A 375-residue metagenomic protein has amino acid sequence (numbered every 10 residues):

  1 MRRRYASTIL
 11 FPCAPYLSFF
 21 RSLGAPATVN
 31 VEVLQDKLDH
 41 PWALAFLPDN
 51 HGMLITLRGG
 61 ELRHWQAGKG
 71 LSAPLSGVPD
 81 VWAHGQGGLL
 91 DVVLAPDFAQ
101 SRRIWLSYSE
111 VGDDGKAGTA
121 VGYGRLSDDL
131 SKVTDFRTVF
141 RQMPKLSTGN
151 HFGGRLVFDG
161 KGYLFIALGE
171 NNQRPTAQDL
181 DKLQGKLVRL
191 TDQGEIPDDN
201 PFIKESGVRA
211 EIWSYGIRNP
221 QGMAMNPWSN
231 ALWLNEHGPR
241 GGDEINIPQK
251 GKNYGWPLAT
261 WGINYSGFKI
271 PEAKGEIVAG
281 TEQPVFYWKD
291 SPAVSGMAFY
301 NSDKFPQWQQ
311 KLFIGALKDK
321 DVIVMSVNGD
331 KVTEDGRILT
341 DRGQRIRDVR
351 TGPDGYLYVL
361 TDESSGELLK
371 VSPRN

Functional and structural regions predicted by a protein language model:
M1-S7: N-terminal export leaders
L23-R174, G222-M225, N230-G238, D290-N328 (+1 more regions): Acidic, Gly/Ser/Thr-rich repeat motifs that build Ca2+-stabilized beta-propeller blades
A25-N30, K69-A73, L126-R137, G194-R209 (+3 more regions): Beta-strand initiation motifs
L75-G87, F136-G149, D192-W213, L258-K289: Surface-exposed loop and turn segments in beta-propeller and other repeat-based domains that flank or scaffold
A120-D129, L180-D192, P248: Beta-propeller blade signature
I166-Q184, G242-E244, P248: Short, conserved, GDST-rich strand-edge loop motifs in beta-rich repeat architectures
V208-Q249: Repeat-solenoid scaffold signature
T333-P353: Conserved blade-ending motifs and adjacent loop-strand segments that build the rim/top face of beta-propeller domains
